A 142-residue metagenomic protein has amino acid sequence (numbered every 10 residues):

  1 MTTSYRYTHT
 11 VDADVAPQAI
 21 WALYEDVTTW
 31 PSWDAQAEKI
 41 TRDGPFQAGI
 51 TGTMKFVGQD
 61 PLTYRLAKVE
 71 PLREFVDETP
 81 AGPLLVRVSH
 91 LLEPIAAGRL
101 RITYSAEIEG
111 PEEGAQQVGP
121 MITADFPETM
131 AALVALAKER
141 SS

Functional and structural regions predicted by a protein language model:
M1-D12, I95, R99, A124 (+2 more regions): Hydrophobic-ligand-binding modules of eukaryotic lipid transfer/binding families
M1-G44: Hydrophobic ligand-binding cavity/cleft-lining segments
T10, R65, S89-L91: Short, surface-exposed charged micro-motifs
A13, G58-D60, I108-G110: Beta-strand elements of well-folded, non-transmembrane domains
D14-P17, K68-L72, L91-R101: A short, structured loop/turn motif at beta-sheet edges
P17, Q59, T123-F126: A structural signal for well-ordered alpha-helical scaffolds and beta->alpha junctions
S32, T41-P83, R87, E128 (+1 more regions): Glycine-rich portal/gate segments that line the openings of hydrophobic small-molecule binding cavities
P80-A135: Beta-strand/loop substructures that line and gate deep hydrophobic ligand-binding cavities in soluble
